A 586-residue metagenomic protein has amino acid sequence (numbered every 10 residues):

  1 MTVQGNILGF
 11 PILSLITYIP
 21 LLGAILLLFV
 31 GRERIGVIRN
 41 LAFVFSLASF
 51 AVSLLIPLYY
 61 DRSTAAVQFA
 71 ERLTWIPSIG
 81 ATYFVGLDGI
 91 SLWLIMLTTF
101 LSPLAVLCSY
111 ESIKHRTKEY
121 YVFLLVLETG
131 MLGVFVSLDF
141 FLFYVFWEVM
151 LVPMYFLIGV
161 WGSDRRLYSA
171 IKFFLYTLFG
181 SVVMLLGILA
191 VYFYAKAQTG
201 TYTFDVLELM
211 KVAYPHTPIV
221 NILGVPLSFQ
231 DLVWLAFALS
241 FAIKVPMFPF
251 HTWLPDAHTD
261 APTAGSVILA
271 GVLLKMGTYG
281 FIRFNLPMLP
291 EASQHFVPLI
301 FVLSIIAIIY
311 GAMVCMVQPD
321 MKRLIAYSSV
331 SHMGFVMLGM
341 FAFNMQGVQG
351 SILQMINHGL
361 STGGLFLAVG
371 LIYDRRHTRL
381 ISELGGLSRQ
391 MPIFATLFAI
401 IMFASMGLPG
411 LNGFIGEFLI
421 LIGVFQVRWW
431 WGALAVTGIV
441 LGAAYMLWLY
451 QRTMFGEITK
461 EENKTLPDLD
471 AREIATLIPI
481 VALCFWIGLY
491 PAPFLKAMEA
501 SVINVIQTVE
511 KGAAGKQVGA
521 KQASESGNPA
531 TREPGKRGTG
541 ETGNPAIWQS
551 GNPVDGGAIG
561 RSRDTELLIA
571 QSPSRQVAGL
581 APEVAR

Functional and structural regions predicted by a protein language model:
M1, A66, T199-T203, E208 (+3 more regions): Low-complexity, proline/glycine-enriched hydrophobic segments characteristic of transmembrane helices
M1-I12, F29-V122, Q198-P218, A581-P582: Transmembrane helix-loop-helix hairpins at membrane boundaries of multipass inner-membrane proteins
S14-F29, F43-I56, I95-S109, L127-T129 (+6 more regions): Central hydrophobic cores of alpha-helical transmembrane segments in multi-pass inner-membrane proteins across all
P20, D88, D139-L157, I243-P290 (+1 more regions): Functional transmembrane alpha-helices
A24-F29, L54, P103-L107, T129-G133 (+8 more regions): Alpha-helical transmembrane segments of multipass membrane proteins
E33-G36, E119-V126, G130-V225, V314-Y327 (+1 more regions): Alpha-helical multi-pass transmembrane bundles of energy-transducing inner-membrane proteins
G36-L47, Y168-G180, M391-A395, A471-L477: Alpha-helical transmembrane segments and their helix-start/interface "positive-inside/aromatic belt" motifs in integral
Y60-T82, V183-F250, F281-L299, G347 (+4 more regions): Juxtamembrane/interfacial segments at transmembrane-helix boundaries in multi-pass membrane proteins
